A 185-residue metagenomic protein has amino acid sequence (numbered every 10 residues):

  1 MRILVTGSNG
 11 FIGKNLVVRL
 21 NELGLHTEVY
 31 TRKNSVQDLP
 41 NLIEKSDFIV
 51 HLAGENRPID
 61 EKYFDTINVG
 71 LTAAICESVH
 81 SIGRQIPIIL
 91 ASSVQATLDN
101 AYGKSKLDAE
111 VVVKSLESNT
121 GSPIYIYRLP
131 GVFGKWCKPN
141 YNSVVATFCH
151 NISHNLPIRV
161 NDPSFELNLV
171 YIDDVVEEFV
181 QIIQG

Functional and structural regions predicted by a protein language model:
I3-E22: N-terminal Rossmann NAD(P)H-binding glycine-rich loop of SDR-like oxidoreductase domains
T6, I49-A53, I88-S93, Y127-L129: SDR active-site strand-loop-helix element
L25-N34: Conserved glycine-rich Rossmann-like NAD(P)H-binding loop of the short-chain dehydrogenase/reductase
N34-A74, S78-I82, S93-D99: NAD(P)H-binding glycine-rich loop region in Rossmannoid oxidoreductase-like domains and their noncatalytic homologs
D65-V69, D99-L107, K138-N142, L169: Short-chain dehydrogenase/reductase
A73-T120, I124-Y127: Conserved Rossmann-fold NAD(P)-dependent oxidoreductase catalytic core, especially the SDR/UDP-sugar
V111-K138, H150, L156-F165: Conserved beta-loop-beta element that borders a ligand/cofactor-binding pocket
P139-T147, D162-I183: Substrate-positioning beta->alpha
